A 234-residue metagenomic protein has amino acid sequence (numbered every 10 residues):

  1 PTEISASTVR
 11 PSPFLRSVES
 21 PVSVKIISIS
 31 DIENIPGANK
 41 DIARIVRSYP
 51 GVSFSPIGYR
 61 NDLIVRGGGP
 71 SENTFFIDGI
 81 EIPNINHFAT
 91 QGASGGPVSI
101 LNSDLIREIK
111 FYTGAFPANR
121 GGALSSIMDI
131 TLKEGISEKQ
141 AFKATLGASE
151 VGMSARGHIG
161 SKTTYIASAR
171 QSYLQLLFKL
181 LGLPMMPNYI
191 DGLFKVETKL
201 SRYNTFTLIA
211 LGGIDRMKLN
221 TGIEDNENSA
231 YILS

Functional and structural regions predicted by a protein language model:
P1-I35, P70-E72, D78: Short, acidic, small-residue-rich periplasmic hinge/interaction motif at the N-terminus of Gram-negative outer-membrane
A6, F142-A148, A167-Y173, L208-I214: Transmembrane beta-barrel strands of outer-membrane/channel proteins
N34, A38, A43-N84, R107-E108: Extracytoplasmic beta-strand/coil segments of soluble accessory domains associated with Gram-negative outer-membrane
S48-P50, V98-A141, G152: A beta-strand signature from Gram-negative outer-membrane beta-barrel systems, especially the internal plug domain
N61, L124-S126, Q140, L146-M153 (+3 more regions): Hydrophobic, lipid-facing positions within transmembrane beta-strands of outer-membrane proteins
L63, I80-F111: Short acidic/polar hinge/loop motifs at secondary-structure boundaries that mediate gating or recognition
I106, S137, G160-K162, K199-Y203: Outer-membrane beta-barrel channels and translocator barrels
L174, T205-S234: Flexible loop and strand-edge segments within Gram-negative outer membrane beta-barrel domains
